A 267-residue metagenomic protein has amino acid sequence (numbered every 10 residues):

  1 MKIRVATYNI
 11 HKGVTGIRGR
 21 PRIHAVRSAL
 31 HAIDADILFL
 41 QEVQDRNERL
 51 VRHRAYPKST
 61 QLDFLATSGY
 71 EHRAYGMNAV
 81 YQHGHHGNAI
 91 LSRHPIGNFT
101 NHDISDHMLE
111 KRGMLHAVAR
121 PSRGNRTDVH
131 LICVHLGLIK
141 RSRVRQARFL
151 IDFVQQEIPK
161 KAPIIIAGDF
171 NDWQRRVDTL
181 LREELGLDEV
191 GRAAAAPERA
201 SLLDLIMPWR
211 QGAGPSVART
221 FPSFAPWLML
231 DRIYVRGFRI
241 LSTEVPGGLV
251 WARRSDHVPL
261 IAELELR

Functional and structural regions predicted by a protein language model:
M1-I37, P57, S68-R267: Active-site regions of metal-assisted phosphoester/phosphodiester hydrolases, unifying DNase/endonuclease modules
L40, L65: Short phosphate/oxyanion-binding micro-motifs
Q41-H53: Active-site neighborhood of divalent metal-dependent phosphoester/pyrophosphate hydrolases
